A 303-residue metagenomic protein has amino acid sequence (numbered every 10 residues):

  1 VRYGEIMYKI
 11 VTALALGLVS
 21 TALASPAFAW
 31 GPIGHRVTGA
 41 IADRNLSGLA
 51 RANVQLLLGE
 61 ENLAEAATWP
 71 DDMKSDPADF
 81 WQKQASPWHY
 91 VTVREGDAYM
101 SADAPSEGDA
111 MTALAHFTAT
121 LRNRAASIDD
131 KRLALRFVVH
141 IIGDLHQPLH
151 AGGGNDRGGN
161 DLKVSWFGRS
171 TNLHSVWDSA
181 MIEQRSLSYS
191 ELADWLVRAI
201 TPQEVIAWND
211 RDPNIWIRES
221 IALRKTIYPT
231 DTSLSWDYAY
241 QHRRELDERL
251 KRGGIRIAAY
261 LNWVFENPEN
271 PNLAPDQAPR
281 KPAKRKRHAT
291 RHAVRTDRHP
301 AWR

Functional and structural regions predicted by a protein language model:
V1-I6: Short, Lys/Arg-enriched N-terminal segments with co-localized hydrophobic residues within the first ~10-30 amino acids
M7, P70-D71, T296: Intrinsic-disorder/low-complexity regions
I10-V19: Sec-dependent N-terminal signal peptides
L16, W263, R291-V294: Enrichment for repetitive, rod-forming helical segments
S20-T21, I141: Histidine kinase transmitter module recognition
F28-I141, P148-K281, W302-R303: N-terminal, motif-rich segments that launch catalysis or mediate targeting to/interaction with membranes, typified by
A278-W302: Polycationic, low-complexity disordered segments in secreted or periplasmic proteins
